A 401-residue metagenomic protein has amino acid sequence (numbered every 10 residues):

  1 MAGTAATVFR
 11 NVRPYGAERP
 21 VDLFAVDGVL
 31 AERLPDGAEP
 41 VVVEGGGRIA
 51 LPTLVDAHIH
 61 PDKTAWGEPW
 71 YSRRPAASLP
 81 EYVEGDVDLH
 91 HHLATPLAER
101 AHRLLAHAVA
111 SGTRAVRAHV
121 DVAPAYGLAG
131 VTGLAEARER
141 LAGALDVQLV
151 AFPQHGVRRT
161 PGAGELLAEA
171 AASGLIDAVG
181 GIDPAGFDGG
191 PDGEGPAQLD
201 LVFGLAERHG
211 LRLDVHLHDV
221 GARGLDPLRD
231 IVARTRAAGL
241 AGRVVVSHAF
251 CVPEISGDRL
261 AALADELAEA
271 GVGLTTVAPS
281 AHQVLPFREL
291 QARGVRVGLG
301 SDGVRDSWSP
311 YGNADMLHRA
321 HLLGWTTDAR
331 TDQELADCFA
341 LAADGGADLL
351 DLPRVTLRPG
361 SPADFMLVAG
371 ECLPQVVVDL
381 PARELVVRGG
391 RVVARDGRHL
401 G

Functional and structural regions predicted by a protein language model:
M1-A38, L373: N-terminal metal-binding scaffold of metallo-dependent hydrolase/deaminase domains
A2-N11, D36-A77, T95: Replace "His-x-His-based motif
V12, G28, G47, H58 (+10 more regions): Divalent metal-coordination and catalytic microenvironments
E39, A129-G143, T160-V245, A249-V272 (+2 more regions): Histidine/acidic residue-rich metal-binding segments in metalloenzymes
T64-L97, H209, P227-V245, L263-E266 (+1 more regions): Active-site gating loops and adjacent loop-to-helix segments of metal-dependent hydrolytic enzymes
G67-H119, A125-R140, A168-A172: Alpha-helical scaffold segments that flank or form the walls of functional sites
A233-V244, R288-G370: His/Asp/Glu-enriched, well-ordered alpha-helical/loop segment that forms or immediately abuts the divalent-metal
P359-G401: C-terminal cap of metal-dependent C-N hydrolases
